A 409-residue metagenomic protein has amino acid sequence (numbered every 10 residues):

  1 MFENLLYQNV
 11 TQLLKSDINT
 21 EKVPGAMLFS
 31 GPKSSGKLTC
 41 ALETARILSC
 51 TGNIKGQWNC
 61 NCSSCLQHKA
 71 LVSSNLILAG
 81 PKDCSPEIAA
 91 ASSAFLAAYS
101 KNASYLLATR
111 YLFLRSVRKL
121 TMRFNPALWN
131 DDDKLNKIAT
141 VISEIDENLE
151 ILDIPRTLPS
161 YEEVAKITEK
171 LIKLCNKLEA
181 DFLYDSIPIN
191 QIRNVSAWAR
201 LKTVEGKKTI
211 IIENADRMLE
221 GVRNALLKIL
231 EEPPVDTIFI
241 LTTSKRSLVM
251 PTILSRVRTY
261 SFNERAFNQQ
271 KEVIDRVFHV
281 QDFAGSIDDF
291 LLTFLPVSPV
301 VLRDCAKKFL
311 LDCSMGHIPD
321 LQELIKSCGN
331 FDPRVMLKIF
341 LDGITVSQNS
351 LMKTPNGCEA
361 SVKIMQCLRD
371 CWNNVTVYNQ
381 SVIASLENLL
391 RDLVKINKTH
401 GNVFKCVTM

Functional and structural regions predicted by a protein language model:
M1-I47, K55-G56, S63-Q67, I77 (+4 more regions): Charged, glycine-rich active-site and insertion segments that engage polyanionic ligands
Q12-T20, S64, I189-T209, R217 (+1 more regions): Conserved alpha-helical scaffold flanking the Walker A/P-loop in AAA+ ATPase domains
N19-K22, C50-Q57, H68-V72, R200-E205 (+3 more regions): Conserved catalytic network of the ASCE P-loop NTPase/AAA+ motor domain
G80-P81: Flexible glycine-/small-residue-rich
P86-A89, E179-S196: Short glycine-rich substrate-engagement loop in P-loop NTPases that contacts/grips substrate
K173-A180, T209: Short glycine/proline-rich turn/loop motifs
T209-E213, L226, T237-T243: Structural recognition of the conserved hydrophobic beta-strand(s) that form the central parallel beta-sheet of P-loop
